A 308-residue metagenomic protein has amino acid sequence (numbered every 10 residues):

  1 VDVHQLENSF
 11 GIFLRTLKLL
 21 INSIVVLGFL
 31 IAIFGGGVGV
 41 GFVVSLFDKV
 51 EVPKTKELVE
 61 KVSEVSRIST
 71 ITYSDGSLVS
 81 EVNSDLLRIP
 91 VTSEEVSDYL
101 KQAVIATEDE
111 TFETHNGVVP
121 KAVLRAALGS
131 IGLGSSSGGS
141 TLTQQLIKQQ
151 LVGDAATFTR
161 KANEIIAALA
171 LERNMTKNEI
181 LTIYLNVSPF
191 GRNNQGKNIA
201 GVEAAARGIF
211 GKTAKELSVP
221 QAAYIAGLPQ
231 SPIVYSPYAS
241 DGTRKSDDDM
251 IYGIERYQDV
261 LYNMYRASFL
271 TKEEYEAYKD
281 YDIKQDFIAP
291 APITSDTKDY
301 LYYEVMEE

Functional and structural regions predicted by a protein language model:
V1-T72, I131: N-terminal type II signal-anchor transmembrane helix that functions as the membrane-insertion/stop-transfer segment
K54-L58, S84-S93, T107, I165: N-terminal post-signal-peptidase region of extra-cytosolic proteins
V62-V65, I71-Y73, E95-Y99, S135 (+2 more regions): Extracellular/periplasmic catalytic domains that process cell-envelope and extracellular macromolecules
Y73, A127, G227-P229: Flexible glycine-/small-residue-rich
T92-L142, N194-F210: Flexible, acidic/glycine-enriched loop-and-adjacent beta/alpha segments that face the extracytoplasmic/periplasmic side
G138-E308: Non-catalytic, structured segments within soluble enzyme domains
